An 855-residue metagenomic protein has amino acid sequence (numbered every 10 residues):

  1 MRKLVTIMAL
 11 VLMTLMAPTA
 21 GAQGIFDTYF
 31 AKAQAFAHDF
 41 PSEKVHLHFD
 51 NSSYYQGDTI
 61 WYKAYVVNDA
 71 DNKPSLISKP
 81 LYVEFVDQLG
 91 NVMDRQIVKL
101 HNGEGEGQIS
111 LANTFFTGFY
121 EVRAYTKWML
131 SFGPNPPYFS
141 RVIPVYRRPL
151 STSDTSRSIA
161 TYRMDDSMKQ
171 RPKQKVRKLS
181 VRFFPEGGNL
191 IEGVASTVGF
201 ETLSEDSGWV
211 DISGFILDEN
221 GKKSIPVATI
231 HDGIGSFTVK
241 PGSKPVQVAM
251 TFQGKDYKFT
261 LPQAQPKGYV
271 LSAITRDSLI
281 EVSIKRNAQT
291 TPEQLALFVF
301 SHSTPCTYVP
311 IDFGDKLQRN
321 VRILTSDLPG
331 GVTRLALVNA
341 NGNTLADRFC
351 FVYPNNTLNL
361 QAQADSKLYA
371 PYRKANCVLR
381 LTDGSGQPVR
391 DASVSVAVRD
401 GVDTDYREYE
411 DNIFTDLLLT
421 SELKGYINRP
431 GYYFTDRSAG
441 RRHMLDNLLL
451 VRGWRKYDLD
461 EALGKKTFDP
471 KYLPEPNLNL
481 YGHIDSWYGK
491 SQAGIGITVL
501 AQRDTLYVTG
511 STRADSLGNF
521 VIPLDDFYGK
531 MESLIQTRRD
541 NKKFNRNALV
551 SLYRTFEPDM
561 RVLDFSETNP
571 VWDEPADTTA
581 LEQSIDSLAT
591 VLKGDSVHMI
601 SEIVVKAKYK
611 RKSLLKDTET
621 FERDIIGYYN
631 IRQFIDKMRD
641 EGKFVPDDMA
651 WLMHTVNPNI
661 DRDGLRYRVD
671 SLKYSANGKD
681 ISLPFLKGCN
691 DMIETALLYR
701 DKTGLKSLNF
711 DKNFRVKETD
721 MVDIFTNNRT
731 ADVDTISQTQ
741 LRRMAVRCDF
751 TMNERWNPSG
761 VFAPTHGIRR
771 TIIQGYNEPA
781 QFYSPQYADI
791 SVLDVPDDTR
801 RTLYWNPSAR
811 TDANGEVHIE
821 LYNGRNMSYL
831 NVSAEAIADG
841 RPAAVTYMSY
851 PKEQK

Functional and structural regions predicted by a protein language model:
M1-F30, L379: Bacterial Sec-dependent N-terminal signal peptides
Q23-E43, H48, Y54-Y55, T59-V98 (+2 more regions): Contiguous segments within soluble domain cores/interaction surfaces
F36-F40, Y55, L76, A112-T117 (+16 more regions): Surface-exposed, low-complexity/disordered segments and acidic/polar micro-motifs at processing/linker regions
K63-A64, E84, E121-M129, A336 (+2 more regions): Internal, hydrophobic beta-strand segments that form the core of beta-sheet-rich folds
Y82-V86, S213-L217, A296-F300, A336 (+3 more regions): Beta-strand signatures of extracellular beta-sandwich domains
G107-L111: Ligand-binding face of N-terminal immunoglobulin V-set domains in extracellular IgSF glycoproteins
G208-D211, N220-F237, P241-Q247: Beta-propeller domains
